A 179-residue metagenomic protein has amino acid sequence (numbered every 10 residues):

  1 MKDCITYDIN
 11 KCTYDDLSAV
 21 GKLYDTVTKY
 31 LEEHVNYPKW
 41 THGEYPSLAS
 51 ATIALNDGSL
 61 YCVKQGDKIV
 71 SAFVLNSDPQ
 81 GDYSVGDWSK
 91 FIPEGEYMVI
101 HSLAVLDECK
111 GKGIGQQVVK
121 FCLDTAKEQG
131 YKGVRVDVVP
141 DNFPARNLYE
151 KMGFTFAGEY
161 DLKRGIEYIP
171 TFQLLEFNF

Functional and structural regions predicted by a protein language model:
M1-S18: Conserved N-terminal entry element of GNAT/NAT acetyltransferase domains
D8, K29-S50: Conserved GNAT-fold acetyl-CoA-binding loop/helix
S50-C62, D78-D82, V99: A short helix-loop-beta-strand connector motif used in the catalytic cores of GNAT acetyltransferases and, in some
D57-F73: Conserved beta-hairpin
V74-S102, K110, K163-I166: Conserved acyl-donor/pantetheine-binding loop and adjacent beta-alpha core of acyl/acetyltransferases and related
E94, V139-F143, E150-M152, E159-F179: C-terminal "cap" of GNAT-fold acetyltransferases
V105, G111-D124, N147, K151: Conserved acetyl-CoA-binding loop-helix of GNAT-fold acetyltransferases
V119, A126-D137: Conserved GNAT acetyl-CoA-binding A-motif
